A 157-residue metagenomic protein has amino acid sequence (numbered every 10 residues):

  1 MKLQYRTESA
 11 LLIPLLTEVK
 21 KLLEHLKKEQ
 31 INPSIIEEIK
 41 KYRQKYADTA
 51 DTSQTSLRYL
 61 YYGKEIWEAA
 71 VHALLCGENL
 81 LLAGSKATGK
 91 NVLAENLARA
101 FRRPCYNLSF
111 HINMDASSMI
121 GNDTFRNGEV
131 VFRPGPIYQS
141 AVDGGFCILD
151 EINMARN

Functional and structural regions predicted by a protein language model:
K2-N157: AAA+ P-loop NTPase catalytic core and its hallmark functional loops
